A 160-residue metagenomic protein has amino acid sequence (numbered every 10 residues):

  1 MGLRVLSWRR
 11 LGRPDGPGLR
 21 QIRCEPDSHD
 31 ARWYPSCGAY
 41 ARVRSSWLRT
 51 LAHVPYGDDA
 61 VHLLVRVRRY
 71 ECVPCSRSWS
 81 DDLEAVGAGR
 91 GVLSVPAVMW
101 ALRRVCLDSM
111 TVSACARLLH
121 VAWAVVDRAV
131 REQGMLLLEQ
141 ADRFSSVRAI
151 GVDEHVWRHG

Functional and structural regions predicted by a protein language model:
M1-R77, L83: Short, conserved DNA-binding cores of transcription-related domains
W47-G160: Short, positively charged, Gly/Tyr-enriched micro-motifs that form contact patches at catalytic or ligand/partner
